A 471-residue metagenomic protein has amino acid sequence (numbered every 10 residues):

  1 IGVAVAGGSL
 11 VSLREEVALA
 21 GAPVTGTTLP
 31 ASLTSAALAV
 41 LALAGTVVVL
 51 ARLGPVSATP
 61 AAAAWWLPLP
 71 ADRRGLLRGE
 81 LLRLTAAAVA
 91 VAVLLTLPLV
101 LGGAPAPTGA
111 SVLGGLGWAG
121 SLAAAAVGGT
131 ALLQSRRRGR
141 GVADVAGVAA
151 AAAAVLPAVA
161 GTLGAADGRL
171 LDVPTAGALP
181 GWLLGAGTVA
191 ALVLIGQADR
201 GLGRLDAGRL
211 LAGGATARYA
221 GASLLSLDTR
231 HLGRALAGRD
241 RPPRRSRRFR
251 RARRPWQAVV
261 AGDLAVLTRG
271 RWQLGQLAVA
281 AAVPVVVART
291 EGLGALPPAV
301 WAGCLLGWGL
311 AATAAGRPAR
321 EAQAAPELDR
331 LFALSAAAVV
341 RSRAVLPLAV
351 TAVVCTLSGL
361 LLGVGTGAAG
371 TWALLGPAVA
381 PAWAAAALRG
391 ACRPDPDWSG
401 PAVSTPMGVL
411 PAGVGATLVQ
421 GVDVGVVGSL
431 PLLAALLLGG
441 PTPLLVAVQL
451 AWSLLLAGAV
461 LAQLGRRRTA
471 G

Functional and structural regions predicted by a protein language model:
I1-A63, D72-E327, S335-G471: Hydrophobic alpha-helical transmembrane segments of membrane proteins
